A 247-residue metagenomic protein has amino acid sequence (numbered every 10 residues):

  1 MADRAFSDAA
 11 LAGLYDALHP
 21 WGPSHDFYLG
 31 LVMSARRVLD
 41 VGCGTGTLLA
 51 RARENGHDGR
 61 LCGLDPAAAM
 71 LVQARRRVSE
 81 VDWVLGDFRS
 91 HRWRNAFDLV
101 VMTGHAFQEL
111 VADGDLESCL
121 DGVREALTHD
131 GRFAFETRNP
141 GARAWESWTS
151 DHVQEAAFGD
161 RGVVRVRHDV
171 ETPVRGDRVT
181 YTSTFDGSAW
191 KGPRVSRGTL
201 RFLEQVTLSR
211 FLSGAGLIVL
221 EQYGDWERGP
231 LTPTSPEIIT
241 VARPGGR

Functional and structural regions predicted by a protein language model:
M1-R36: Conserved class I S-adenosyl-L-methionine
A35-G44: Conserved class I S-adenosyl-L-methionine
G46-S90: Class I SAM-dependent methyltransferase SAM/SAH-binding core
R89-L99: A short acidic, Gly/Pro-enriched loop at the edge of an enzyme's catalytic core that lines a small-molecule cofactor
D98-G114: A short SAM/SAH-binding and catalytic strip from SAM-dependent methyltransferases
E117-H129: A short glycine-rich, Lys/Arg-flanked "PGG" loop and its adjoining helix->strand segment in the class I
A134-S209: SAM-dependent methyltransferase
R201-R247: C-terminal lobe and adjacent flexible extensions of AdoMet/dcAdoMet transferase-like proteins
